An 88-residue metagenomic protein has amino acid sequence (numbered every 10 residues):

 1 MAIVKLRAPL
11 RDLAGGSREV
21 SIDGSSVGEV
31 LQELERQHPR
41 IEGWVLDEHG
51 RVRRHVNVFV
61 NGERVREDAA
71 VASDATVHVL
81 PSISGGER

Functional and structural regions predicted by a protein language model:
M1-R88: Ubiquitin-like/PB1-type beta-grasp interaction modules and other compact soluble beta-rich domains
